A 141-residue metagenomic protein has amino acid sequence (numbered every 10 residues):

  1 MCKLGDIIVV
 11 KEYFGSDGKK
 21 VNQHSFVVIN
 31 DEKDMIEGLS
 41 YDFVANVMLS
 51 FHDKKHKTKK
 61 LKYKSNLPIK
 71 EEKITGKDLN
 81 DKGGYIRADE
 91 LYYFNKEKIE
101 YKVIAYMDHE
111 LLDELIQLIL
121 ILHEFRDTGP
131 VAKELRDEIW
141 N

Functional and structural regions predicted by a protein language model:
F14: Short, basic/aromatic recognition patches
D17-K73: Compact nucleic-acid interaction/catalytic patches
K62-N141: C-terminal terminal-subdomain/extension
